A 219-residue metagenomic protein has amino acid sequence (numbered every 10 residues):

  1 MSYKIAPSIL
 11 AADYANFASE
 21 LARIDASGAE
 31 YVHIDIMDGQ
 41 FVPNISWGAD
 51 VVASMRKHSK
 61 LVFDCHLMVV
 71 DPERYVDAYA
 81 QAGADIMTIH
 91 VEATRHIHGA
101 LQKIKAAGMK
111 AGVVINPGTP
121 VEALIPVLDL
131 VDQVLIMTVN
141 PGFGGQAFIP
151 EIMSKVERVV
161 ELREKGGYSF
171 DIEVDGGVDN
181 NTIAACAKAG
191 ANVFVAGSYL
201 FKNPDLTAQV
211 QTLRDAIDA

Functional and structural regions predicted by a protein language model:
M1-T88, T94-H96, K103, M109-A111 (+7 more regions): Conserved N-terminal beta1-alpha1 strand-loop-helix module at the mouth
H33, E173-V174: Generic enzyme active-site microenvironment
H90-E92, I115-N116, M137-N140, G197-S198: Short beta->alpha connector loops at strand-helix junctions that form conserved, small/polar/Pro-enriched
K110-V114, G118: Internal catalytic-core helix/loop-beta-alpha segment that presents or stabilizes conserved functional determinants
V174-G177, V195-Y199: Glycine-rich beta-strand-to-loop/alpha-helix junction loops that act as flexible
G177-A189: Acidic, divalent-metal-coordinating active-site segment for phosphoryl/phosphodiester hydrolysis, typified by short
A185, V193-F194, F201-K202: Catalytic cores of soluble, metal-dependent hydrolases
